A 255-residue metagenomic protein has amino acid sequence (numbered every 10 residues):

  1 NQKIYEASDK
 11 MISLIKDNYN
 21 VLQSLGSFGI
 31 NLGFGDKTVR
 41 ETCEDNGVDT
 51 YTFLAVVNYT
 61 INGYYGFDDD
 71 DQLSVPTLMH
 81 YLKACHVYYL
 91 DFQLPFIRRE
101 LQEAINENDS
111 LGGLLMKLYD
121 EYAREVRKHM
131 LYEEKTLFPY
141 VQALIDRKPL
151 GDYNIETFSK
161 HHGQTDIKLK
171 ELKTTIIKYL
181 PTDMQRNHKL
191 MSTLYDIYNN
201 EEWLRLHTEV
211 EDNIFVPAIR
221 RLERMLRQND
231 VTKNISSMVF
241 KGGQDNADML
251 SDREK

Functional and structural regions predicted by a protein language model:
N1-K255: Small-residue-biased structural context
